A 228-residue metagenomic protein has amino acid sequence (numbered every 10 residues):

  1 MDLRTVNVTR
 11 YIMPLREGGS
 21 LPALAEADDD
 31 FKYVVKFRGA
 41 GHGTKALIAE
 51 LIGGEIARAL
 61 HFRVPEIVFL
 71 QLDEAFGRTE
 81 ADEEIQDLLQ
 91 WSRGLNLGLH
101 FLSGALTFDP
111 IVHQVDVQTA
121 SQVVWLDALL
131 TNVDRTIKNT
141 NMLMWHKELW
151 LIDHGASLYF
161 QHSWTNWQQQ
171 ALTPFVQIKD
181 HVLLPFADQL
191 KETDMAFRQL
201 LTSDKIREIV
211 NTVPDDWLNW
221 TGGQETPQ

Functional and structural regions predicted by a protein language model:
M1-I111, A120-V133, T140, W145-Q168 (+1 more regions): Conserved ATP-binding subdomain of kinase catalytic cores across diverse folds
Q114-V115: Cytoplasmic-side transmembrane-helix entry/capping segments in multi-pass membrane proteins
W145-Q228: C-terminal catalytic region of ATP-dependent kinase domains
